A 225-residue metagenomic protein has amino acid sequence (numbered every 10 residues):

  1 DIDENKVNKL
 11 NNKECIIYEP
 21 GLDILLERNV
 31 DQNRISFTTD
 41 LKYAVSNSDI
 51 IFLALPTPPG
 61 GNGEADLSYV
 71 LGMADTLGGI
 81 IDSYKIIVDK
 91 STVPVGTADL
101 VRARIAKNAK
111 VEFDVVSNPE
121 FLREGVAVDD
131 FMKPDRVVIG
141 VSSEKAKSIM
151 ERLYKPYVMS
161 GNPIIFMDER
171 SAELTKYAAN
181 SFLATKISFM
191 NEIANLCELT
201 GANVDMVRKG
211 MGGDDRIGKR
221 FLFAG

Functional and structural regions predicted by a protein language model:
D1-G225: Structural/interface elements that position substrates and couple domains in central-metabolism enzymes
